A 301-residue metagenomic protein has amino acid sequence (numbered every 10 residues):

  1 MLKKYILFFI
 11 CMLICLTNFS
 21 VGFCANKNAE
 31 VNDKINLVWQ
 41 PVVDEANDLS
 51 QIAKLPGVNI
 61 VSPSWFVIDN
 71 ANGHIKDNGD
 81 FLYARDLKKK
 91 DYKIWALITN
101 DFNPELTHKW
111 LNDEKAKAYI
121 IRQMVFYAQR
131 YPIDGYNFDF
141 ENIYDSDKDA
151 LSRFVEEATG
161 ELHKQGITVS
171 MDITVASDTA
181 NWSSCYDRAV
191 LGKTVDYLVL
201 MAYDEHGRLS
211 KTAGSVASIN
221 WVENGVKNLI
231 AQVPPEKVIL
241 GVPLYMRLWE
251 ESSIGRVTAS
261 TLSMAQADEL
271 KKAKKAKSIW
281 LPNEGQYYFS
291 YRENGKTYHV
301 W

Functional and structural regions predicted by a protein language model:
Y5-C24: Sec-dependent N-terminal signal peptides of Gram-positive bacterial secreted proteins and lipoproteins
C24-N32, L240: Mature N-terminal, pre-catalytic/accessory segment of carbohydrate-active enzymes
E30-E45, L55-P56, V67-S218: Chitinase-like catalytic core of GlcNAc-active glycosidases
N59, D134, E236: Short acidic/polar active-site loop segments enriched in Thr and Asp
K76, R208-N228, G285-W301: Gly/Pro-rich active-site loop or hairpin
Y197-L200, H206, E223-E250: Active-site region of glycoside hydrolase catalytic domains
L244-W301: Glycan-binding loop/region signatures in secreted carbohydrate-active enzymes
